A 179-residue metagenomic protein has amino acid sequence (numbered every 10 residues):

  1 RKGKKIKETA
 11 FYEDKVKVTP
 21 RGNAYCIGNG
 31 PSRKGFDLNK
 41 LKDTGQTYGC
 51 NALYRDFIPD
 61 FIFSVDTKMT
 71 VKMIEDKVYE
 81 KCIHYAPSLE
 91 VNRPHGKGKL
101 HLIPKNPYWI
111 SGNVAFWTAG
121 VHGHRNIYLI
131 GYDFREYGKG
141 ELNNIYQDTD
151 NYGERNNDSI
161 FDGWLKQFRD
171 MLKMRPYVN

Functional and structural regions predicted by a protein language model:
R1-N179: Metal-ion/cofactor- or nucleotide/acyl-coenzyme-handling active-site neighborhoods
